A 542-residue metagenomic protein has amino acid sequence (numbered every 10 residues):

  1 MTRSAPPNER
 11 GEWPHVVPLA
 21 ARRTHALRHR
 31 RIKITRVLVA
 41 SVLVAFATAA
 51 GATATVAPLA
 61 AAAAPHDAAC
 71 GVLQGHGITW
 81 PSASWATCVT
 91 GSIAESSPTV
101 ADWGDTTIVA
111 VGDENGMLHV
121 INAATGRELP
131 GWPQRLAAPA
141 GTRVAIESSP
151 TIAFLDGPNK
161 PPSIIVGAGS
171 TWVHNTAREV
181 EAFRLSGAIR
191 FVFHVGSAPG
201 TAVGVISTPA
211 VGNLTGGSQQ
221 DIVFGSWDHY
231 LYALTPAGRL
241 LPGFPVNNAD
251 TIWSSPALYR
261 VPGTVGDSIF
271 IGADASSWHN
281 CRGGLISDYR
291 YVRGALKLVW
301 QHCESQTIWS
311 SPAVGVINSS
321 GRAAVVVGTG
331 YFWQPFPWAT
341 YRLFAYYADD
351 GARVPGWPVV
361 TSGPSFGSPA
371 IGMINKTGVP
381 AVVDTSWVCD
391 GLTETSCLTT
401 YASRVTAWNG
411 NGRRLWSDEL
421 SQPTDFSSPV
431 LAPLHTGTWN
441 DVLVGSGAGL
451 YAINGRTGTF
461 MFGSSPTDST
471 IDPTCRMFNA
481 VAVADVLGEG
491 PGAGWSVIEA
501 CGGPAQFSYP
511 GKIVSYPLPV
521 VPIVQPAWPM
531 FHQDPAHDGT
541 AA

Functional and structural regions predicted by a protein language model:
M1-R23: N-terminal low-complexity Pro/Gly-rich stretches
T2-A5, A26, A40, F478: Generic alpha-helical structural signal
V16, R22-R23, H29-A62: Secretory targeting and sorting signals
L59, A63-A542: Extracytoplasmic/lumenal domain signature
